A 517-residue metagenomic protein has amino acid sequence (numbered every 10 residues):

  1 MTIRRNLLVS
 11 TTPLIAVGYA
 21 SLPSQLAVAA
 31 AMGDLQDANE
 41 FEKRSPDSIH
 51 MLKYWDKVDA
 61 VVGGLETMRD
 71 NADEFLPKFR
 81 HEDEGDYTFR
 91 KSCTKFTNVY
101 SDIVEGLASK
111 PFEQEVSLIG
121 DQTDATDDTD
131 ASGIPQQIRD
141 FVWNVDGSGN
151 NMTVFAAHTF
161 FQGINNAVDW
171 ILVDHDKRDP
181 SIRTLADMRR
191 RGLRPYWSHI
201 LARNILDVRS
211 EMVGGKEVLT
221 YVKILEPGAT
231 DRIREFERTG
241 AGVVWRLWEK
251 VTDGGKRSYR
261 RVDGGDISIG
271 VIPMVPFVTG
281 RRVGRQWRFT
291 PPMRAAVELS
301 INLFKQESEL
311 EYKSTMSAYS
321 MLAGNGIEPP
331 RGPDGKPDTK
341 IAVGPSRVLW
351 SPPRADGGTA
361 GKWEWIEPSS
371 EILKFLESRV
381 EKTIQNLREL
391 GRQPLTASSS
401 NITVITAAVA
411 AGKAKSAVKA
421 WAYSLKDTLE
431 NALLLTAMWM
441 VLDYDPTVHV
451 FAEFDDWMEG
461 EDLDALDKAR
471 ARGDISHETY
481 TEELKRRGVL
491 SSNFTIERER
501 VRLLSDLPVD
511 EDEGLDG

Functional and structural regions predicted by a protein language model:
M1-I200, D510-G517: Extended, helix-rich architectural segments
A29, G133, G147, G215 (+7 more regions): Intrinsic-disorder/low-complexity loop/linker signature
H50, G85-T88, K95-V99, A296 (+7 more regions): Hydrophobic alpha-helical segments and helix-packing faces
D146-Q162, V283-V297, Q306, E367-K374 (+4 more regions): Generic amphipathic alpha-helical segments used as scaffolds and interaction surfaces in large, multi-domain proteins
I164-R285: Extended, regular secondary-structure scaffolds
R260-I405: Extended, charged amphipathic alpha-helical segments
I341, P345, L349-D356, F375 (+1 more regions): C-terminal helix-loop subdomains that flank or include functional centers
